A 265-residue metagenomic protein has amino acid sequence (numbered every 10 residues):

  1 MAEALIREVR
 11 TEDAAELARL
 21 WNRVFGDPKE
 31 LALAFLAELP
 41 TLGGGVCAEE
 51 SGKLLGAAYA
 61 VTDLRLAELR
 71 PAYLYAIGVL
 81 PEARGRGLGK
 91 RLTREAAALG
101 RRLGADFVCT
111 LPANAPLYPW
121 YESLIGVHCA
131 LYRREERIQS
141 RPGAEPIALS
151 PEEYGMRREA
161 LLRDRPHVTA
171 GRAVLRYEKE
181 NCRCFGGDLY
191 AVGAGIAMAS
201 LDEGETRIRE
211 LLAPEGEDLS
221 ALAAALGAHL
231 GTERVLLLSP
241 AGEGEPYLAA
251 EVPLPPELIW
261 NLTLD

Functional and structural regions predicted by a protein language model:
T11-R23, S150-R165, P255-I259: A short, well-structured alpha-helix characteristic of acyl/acetyltransferase catalytic modules
A14, R19-L66, R163-L189: Active-site rim helix/loop that mediates acceptor-substrate recognition in acyltransferases
C47, K53-D63, P71-G78, C109 (+2 more regions): Conserved beta-strand in the GNAT
V79, G85-G100, G216-G227: Conserved acetyl-CoA-binding loop-helix of GNAT-fold acetyltransferases
G100-A113, G231-P240: Conserved GNAT acetyl-CoA-binding A-motif
A105-D106, A113-Y132, A241-P253: Conserved active-site alpha-helix within GNAT-family acetyltransferase domains
V127-R207: Amide-forming acyltransferase catalytic core, primarily the GNAT-like/NAT-type and related acyltransferase folds
E205-D265: Charged, low-complexity intrinsically disordered regulatory/assembly segments
